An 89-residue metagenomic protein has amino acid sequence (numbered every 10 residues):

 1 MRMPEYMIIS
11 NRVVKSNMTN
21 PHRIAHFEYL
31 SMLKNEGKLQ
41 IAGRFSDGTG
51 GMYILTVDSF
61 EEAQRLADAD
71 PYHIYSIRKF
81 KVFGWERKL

Functional and structural regions predicted by a protein language model:
M1-L89: Conserved, structured core segments of small domains
